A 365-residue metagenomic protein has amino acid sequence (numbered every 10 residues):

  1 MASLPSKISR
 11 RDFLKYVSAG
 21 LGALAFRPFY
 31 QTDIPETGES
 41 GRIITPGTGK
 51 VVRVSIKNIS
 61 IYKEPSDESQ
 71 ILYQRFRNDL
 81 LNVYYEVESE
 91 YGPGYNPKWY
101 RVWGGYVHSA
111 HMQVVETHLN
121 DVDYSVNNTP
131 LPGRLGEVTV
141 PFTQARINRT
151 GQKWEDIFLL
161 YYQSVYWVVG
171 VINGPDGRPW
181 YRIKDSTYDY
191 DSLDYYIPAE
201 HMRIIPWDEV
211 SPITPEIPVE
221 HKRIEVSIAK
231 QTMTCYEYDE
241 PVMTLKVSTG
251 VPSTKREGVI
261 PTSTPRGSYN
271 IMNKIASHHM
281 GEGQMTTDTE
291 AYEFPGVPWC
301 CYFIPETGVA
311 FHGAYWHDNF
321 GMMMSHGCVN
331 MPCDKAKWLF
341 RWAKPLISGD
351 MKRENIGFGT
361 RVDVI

Functional and structural regions predicted by a protein language model:
M1-D12, A19, D33-E36: N-terminal secretory signal peptides
R27-D67, L80: C-terminal segment of N-terminal export signals and the immediately downstream linker at the start of the mature
I34-T45, K98-E137, D185-V219: Boundary regions of SH3-family modules and the immediately adjacent low-complexity/disordered segments in eukaryotic
P65-R77, T150-Y162: SH3/SH3-like (including bacterial SH3b) beta-barrel domains that bind proline-rich motifs or cell-wall ligands
Y73-D79, Y100, Q231, D334-R341: Solvent-exposed, polar/charged alpha-helical surfaces in well-ordered, non-transmembrane soluble domains, broadly
R75-V114, Y161-E200: SH3/SH3-like beta-barrel superfamily modules
N173, R178-W180, K184-G267: Cell wall/extracellular polymer interaction/catalysis modules
I217-V219, M243, V259-R266, N273 (+1 more regions): Exported/periplasmic cell-wall-interacting domains
